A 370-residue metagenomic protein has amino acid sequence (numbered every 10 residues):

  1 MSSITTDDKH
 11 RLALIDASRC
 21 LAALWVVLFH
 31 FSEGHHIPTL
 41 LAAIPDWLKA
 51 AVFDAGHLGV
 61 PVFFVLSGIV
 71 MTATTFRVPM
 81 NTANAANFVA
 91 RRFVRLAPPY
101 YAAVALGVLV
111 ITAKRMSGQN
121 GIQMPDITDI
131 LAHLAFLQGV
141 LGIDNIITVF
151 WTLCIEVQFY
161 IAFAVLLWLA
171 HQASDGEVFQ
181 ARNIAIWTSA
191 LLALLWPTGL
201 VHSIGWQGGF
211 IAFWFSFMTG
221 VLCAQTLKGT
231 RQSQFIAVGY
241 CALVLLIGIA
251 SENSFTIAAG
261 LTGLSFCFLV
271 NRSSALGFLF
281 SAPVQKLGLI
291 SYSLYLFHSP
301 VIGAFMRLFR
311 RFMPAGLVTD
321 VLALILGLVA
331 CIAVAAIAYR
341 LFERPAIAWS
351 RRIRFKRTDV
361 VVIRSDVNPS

Functional and structural regions predicted by a protein language model:
M1-L14, L21-L24, L28-D54, T72-A86 (+6 more regions): Alpha-helical transmembrane segments in multi-pass integral membrane proteins
D16, C20-A23, S67, P98-V104 (+3 more regions): Residues within membrane-spanning alpha-helices of integral membrane proteins, especially the hydrophobic core/packing
I44-D54, A85-A86, A90, L96-V157 (+2 more regions): Membrane-interface helix-loop-helix regions
P61-F63, F215: His/acidic/aromatic-lined binding-pocket segments of jelly-roll/cupin-type domains and related regulatory beta-sandwich
F63, V178-I186, R231-V238: Membrane-interfacial loop-to-transmembrane alpha-helix junctions, especially the N-terminal start
T72, L96, L134-L195: Hydrophobic alpha-helical segments with transmembrane-like composition
D366-S370: Long, low-complexity, intrinsically disordered cytosolic termini of multi-pass membrane proteins
